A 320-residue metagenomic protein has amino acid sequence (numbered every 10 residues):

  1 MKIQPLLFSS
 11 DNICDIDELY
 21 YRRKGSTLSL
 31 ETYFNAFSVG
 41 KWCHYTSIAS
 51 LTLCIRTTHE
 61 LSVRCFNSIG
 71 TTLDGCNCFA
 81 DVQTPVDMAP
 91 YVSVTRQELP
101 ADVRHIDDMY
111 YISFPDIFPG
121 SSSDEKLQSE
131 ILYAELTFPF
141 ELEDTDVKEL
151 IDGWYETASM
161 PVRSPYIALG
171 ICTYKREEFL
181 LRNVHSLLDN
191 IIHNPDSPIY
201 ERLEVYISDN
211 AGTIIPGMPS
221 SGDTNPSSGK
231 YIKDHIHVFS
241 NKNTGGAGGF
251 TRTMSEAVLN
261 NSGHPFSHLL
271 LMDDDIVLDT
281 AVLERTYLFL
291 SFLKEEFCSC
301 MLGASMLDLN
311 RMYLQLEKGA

Functional and structural regions predicted by a protein language model:
M1-W42: Glycan-recognition and processing domains
F34-T46, T57-S186, S197-P198: N-proximal low-complexity "stem/linker" segments adjacent to membrane-targeting elements
T52-R56: Short edge beta-strand/loop segments characteristic of extracellular beta-sandwich folds
R176-F179, I214-I215, G246-G248, V277-D279 (+2 more regions): Flexible loop/turn segments at secondary-structure boundaries
L188-F239: Acidic donor-binding segment of Leloir-type glycosyltransferases
N241-N261: Glycine-rich, basic loop-to-helix element that forms the pyrophosphate-binding segment of sugar-nucleotide handling
H264-V277: Short beta-strand-to-loop acidic/aromatic patch adjacent to the donor-nucleotide binding site
A281-A320: Conserved donor NDP-sugar-binding/catalytic core segment of glycosyltransferases
